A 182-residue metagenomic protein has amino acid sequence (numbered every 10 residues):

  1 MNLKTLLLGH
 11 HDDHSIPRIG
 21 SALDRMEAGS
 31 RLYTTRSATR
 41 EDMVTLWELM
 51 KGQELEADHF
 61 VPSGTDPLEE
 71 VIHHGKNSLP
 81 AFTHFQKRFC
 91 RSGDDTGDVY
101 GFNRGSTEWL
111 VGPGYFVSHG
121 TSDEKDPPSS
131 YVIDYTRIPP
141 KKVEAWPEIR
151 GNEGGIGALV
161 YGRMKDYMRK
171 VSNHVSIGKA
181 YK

Functional and structural regions predicted by a protein language model:
M1-K182: Soluble ligand-binding/transfer domains with enclosed cavities or grooves
